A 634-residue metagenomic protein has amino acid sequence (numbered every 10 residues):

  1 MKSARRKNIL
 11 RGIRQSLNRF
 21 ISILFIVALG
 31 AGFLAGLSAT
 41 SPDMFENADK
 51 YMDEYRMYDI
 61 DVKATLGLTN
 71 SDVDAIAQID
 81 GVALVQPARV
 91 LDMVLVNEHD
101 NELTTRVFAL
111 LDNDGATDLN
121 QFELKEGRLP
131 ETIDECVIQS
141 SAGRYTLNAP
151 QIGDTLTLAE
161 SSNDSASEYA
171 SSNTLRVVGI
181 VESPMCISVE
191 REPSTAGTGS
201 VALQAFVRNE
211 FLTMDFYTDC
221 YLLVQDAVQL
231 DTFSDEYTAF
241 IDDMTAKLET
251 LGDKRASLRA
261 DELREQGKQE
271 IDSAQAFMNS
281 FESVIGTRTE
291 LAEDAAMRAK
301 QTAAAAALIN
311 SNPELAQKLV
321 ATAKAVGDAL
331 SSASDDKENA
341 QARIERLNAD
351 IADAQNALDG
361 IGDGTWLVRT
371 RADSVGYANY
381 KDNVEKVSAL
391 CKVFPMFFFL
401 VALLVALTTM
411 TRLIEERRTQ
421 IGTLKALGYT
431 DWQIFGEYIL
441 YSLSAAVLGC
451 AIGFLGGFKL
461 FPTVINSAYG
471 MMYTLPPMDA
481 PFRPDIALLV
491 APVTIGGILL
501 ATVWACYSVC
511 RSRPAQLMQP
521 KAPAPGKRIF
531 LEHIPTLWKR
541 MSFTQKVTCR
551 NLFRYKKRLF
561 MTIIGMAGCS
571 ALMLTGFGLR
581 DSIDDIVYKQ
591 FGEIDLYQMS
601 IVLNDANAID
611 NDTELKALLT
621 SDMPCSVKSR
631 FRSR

Functional and structural regions predicted by a protein language model:
M1-A35, F45, L413, I439 (+1 more regions): N-terminal Sec/SRP start-transfer signal
K2-L400, D431, M471, I586 (+1 more regions): Membrane transport/envelope proteins' first extracytoplasmic loop
S3, S512-I529: Short cytosolic juxtamembrane segments of multi-pass membrane proteins
S22-F33, S388-T408, S442-G453, I486-V490 (+3 more regions): Alpha-helical transmembrane segments of integral membrane proteins
S41, F45, D49, T502-A515 (+2 more regions): Juxtamembrane/interface segments at transmembrane-helix termini
L407-R412, R417-T419, L443-L475, P484-R511: Small-residue-rich transmembrane alpha-helices
F543-R634: Juxtamembrane segments of multi-pass membrane proteins
